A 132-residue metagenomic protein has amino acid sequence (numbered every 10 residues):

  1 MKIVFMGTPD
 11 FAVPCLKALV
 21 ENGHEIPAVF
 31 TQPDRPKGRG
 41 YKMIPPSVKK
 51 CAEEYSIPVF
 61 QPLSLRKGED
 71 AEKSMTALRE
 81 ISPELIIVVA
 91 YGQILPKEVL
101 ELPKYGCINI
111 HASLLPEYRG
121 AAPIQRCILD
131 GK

Functional and structural regions predicted by a protein language model:
M1-K132: One-carbon transfer enzymes
